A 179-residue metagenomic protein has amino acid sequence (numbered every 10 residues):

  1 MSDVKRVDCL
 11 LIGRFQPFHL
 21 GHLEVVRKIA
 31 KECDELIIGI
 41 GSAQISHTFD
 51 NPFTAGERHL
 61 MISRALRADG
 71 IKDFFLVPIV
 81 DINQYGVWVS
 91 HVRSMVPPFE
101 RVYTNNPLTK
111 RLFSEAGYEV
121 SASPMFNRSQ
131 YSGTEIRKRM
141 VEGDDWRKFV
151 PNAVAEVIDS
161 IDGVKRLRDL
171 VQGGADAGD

Functional and structural regions predicted by a protein language model:
M1-D179: Nucleotidyltransferase catalytic core that binds NTPs
